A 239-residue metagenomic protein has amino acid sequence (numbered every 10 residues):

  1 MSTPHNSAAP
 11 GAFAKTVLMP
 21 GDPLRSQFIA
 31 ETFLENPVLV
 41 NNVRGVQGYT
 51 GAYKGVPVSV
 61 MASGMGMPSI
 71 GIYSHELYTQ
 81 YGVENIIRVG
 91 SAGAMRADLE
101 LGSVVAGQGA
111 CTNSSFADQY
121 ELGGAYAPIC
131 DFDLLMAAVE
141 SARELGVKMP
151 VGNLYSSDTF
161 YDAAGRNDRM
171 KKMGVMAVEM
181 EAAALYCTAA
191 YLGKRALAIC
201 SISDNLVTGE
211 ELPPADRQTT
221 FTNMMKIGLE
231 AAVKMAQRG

Functional and structural regions predicted by a protein language model:
M1-P128, F132-D133: Metabolite-binding pocket within alpha/beta catalytic cores that recognizes anionic/polar moieties
E35-N42, G146-G152, M235-G239: Flexible, glycine/charged-enriched surface loops at secondary-structure junctions
A62, S91, Q108-A110, A138 (+2 more regions): Short, structured patches in soluble enzyme cores that scaffold and shape functional sites
A125-M173: Active-site rim beta-loop-alpha module in soluble metabolic enzymes
A137-L145, T188, I227-R238: Generic non-transmembrane alpha-helical segments
A183-R217: Zn-dependent metallopeptidase/amidohydrolase metal-coordination segment
L206-G239: His/Asp/Glu-rich mid-to-C-terminal helical/loop segments that flank catalytic regions of hydrolases
